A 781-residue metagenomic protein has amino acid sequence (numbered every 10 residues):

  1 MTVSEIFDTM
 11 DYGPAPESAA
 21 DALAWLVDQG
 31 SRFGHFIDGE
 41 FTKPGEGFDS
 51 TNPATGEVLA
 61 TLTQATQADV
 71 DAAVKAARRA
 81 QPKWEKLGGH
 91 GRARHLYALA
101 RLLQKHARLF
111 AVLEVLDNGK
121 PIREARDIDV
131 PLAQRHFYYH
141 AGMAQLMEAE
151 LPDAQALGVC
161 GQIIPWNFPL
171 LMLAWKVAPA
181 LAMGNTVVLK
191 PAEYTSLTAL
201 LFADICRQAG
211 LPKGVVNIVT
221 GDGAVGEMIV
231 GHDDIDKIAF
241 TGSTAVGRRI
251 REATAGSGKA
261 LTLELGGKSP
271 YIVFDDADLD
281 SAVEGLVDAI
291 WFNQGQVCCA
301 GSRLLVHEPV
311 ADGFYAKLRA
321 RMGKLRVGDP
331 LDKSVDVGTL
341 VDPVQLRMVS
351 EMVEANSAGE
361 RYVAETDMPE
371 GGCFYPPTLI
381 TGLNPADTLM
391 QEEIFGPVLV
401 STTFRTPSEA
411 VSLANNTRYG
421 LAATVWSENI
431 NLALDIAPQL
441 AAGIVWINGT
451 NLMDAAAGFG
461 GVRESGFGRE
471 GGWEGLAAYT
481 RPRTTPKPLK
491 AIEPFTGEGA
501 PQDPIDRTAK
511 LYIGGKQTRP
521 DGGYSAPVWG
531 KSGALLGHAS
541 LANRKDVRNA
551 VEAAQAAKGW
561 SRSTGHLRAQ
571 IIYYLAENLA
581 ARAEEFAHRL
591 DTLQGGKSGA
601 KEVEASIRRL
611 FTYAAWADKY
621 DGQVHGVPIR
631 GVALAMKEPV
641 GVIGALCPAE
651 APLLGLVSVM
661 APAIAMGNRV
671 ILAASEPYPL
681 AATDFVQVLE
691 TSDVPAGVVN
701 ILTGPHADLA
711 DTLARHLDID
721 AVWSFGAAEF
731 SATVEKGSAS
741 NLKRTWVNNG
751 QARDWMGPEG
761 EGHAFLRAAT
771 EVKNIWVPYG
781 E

Functional and structural regions predicted by a protein language model:
M1-T61, R94, A98, P131 (+8 more regions): Terminal low-complexity tails and localization/encapsulation signals of metabolic enzymes
G56, R92, E114, F137 (+14 more regions): Residue-level signal for inorganic ion chemistry
E57-M147, K317, G533-Y620: Glycine-rich loop-to-alpha-helix module at the N-terminal edge of alpha/beta enzyme cores
V58-A65, A80-K86, Q162, Y271-F274 (+8 more regions): Short, well-ordered beta-strand elements within core beta-sheets of diverse protein domains
G142-K213, D236, G258, G523-Y524 (+3 more regions): Conserved small-residue-rich beta-alpha loop and adjacent elements that most often cradle the phosphate/pyrophosphate
P179-L181, T198, I205, I229 (+6 more regions): Hydrophobic/aromatic ligand-binding patch that stacks against planar heteroaromatic rings of cofactors or nucleotides
I218-D236, V632-A633, I701-L717: A structured beta-alpha segment of the ubiquitous adenosine-cofactor-binding alpha/beta core
A245-N384, P407, L413, I447 (+4 more regions): ALDH superfamily catalytic-core signature
